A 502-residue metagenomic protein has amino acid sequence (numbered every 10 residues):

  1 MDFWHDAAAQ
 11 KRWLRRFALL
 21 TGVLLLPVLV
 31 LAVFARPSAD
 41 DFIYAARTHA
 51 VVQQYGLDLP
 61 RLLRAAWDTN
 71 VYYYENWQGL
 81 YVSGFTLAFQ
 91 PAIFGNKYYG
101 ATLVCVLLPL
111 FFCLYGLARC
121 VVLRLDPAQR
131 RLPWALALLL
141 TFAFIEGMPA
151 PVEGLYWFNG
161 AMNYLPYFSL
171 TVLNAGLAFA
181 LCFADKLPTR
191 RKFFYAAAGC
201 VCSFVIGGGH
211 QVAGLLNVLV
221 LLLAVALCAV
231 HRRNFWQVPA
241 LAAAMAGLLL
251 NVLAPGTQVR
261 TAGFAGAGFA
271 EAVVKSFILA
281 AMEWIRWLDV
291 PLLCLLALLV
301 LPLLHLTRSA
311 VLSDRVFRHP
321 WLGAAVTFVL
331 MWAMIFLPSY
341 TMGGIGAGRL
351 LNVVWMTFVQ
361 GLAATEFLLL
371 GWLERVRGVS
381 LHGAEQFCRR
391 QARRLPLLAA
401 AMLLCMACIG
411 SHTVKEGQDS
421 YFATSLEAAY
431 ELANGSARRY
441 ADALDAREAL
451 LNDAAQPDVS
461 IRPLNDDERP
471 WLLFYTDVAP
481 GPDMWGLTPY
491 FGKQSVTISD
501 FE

Functional and structural regions predicted by a protein language model:
D2-W77, A92-W134, R377-E502: Intrinsically disordered, polar/acidic, low-complexity terminal segments
W13-V28, A135-F142, A198-V201, A240-A246: Alpha-helical transmembrane segments
A32-G100, F158-A161, S203, G207-L350 (+1 more regions): Transmembrane catalytic cores of multi-pass membrane glycosyltransferases and polysaccharide-assembly enzymes
A101-P109, L139-F142, M162, V205 (+2 more regions): Hydrophobic alpha-helical transmembrane segments of multi-pass membrane proteins
L110-V121, L170-C182, V218-L227, A297-L303 (+1 more regions): Transmembrane alpha-helical segments
R130-C182, H210, A333-F367: Membrane-interface micro-motifs in multi-pass membrane enzymes
A180-F204, F235, P239: Short hydrophobic alpha-helices at membrane interfaces in multi-pass membrane enzymes
L303-Q418: Transmembrane helical hairpin unit
